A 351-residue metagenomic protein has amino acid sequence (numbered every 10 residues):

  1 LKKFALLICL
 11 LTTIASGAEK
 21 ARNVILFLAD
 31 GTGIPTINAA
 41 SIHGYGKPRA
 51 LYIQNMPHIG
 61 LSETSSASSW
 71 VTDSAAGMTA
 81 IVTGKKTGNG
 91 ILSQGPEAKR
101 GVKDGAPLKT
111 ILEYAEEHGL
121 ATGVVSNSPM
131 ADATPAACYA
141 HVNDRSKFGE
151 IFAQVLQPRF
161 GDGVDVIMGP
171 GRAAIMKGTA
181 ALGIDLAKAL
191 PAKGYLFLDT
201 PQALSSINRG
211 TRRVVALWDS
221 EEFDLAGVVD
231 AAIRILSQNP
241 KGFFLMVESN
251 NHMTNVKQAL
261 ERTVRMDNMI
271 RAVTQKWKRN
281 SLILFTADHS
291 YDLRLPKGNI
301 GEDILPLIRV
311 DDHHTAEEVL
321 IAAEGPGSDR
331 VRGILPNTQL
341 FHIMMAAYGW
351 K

Functional and structural regions predicted by a protein language model:
K2-L7: Sec-dependent signal peptide recognition, specifically the positively charged N-region followed immediately by
I8-G17: Hydrophobic h-region of N-terminal signal peptides that target proteins for export in Gram-negative bacteria
A18-N208, S220-F223, S290-K351: N-terminal catalytic scaffold of extracellular/periplasmic and nuclease hydrolases that process anionic headgroups
A21, A39, E261, V273-W277: Soluble secreted/lumenal catalytic domains with histidine-centered metal-binding or acid-base catalytic motifs
I34, R265-N299: Metal-dependent active-site segment of extracytoplasmic phospho-/sulfohydrolases and closely related
A133-Y139, A232, Q238-T274: Active-site His/acidic residue clusters
D165-V166, L190, L198-T200, L204-A216 (+1 more regions): Active-site regions of oxyanion-processing enzymes, predominantly non-cytosolic
R212, P240-F244, N280, S290 (+1 more regions): Active-site lining segments that contact anionic ligands and/or coordinate catalytic metals
